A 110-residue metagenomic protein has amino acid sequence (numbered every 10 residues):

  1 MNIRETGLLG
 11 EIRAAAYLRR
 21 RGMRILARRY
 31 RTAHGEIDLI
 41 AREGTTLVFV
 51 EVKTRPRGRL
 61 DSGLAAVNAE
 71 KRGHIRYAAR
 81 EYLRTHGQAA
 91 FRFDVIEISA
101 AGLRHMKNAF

Functional and structural regions predicted by a protein language model:
M1-R28: Acidic-basic catalytic patches of nuclease active cores, encompassing PD-(D/E)XK and other metal-cofactor nuclease
L18, I37-D61, I75: Conserved catalytic cores of phosphodiester-cleaving nucleases, focusing on short active-site segments
R24-L47, A101: Active-site metal-binding core of divalent-cation-utilizing nuclease and nuclease-like domains
Y30, K53, A109-F110: Residues forming the ATP-binding cleft of Hanks-type serine/threonine protein kinase domains
T46-V48, R92-D94, R104: Protein kinase-like catalytic core scaffold
T54-A101: Catalytic cores of nucleic-acid endonucleases
A100-F110: Short, low-complexity, polybasic intrinsically disordered segments
